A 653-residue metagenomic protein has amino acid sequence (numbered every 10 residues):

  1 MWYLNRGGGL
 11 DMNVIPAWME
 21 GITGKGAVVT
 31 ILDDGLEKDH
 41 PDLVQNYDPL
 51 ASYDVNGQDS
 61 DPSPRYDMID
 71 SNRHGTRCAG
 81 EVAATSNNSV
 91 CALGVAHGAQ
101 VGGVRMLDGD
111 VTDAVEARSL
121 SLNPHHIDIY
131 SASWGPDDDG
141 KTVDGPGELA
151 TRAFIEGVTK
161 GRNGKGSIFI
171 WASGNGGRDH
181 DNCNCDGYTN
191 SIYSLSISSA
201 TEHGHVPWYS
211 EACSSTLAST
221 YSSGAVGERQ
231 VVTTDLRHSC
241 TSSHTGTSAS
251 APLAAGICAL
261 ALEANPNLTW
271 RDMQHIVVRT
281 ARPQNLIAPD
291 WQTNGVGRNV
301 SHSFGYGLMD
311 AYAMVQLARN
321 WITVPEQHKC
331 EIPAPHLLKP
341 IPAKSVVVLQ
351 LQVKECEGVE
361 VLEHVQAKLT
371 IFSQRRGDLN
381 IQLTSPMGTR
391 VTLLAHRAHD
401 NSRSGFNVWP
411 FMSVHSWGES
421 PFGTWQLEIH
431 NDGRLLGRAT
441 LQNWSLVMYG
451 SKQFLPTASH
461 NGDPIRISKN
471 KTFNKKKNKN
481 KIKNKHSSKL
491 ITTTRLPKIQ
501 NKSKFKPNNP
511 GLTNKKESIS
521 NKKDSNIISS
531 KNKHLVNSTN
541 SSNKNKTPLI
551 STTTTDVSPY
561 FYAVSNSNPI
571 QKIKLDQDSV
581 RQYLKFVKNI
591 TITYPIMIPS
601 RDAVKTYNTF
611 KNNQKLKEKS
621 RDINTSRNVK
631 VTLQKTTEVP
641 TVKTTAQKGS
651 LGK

Functional and structural regions predicted by a protein language model:
D11-V14, G26-A27, I31-D39, Q45-E156 (+1 more regions): Subtilisin-like peptidase catalytic core
P16-G24, M68-N72, L93-A96, D110-A132 (+7 more regions): Mature extracellular/periplasmic domains of secretome proteins
D33, D186-E263, N267: Extracellular S/T/G-rich loop segment that most often corresponds to the catalytic His/Ser-adjacent loop
L122, I127-S131, G166-S167, Y193-S196 (+5 more regions): C-terminal subdomain of the subtilisin-like protease fold in secreted/lumenal serine endopeptidases
G174, V300-L379, T440-K516, K522-K523 (+5 more regions): Secreted peptidase-domain scaffold signal
N380-T384: Beta-strand signatures of extracellular beta-sandwich domains
E419-I429: Noncatalytic modules at the cell exterior or secretory-pathway interfaces, chiefly beta-strand-rich lectin/adhesion
E428-L436: Short beta-strand-plus-loop segments that form exposed binding edges in beta-rich domains
